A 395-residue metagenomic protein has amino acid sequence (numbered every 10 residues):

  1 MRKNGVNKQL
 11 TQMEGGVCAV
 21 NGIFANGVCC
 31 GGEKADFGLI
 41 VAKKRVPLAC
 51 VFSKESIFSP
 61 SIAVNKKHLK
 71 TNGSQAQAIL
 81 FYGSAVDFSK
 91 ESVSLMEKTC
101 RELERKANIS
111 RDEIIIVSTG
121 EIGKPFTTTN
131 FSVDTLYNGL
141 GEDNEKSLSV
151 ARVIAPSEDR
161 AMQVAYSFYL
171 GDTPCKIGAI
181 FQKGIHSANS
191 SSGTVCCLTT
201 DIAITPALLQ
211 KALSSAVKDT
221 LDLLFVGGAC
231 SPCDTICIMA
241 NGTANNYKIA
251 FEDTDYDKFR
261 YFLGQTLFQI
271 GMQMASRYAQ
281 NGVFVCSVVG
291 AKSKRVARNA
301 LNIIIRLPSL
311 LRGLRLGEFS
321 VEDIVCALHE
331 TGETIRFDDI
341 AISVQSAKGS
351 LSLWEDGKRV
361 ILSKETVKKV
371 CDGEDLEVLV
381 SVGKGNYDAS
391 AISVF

Functional and structural regions predicted by a protein language model:
R2-S94, K98-F395: A structural signal for small-residue-enriched, beta-sheet-centric alpha/beta enzyme cores and oligomeric scaffold folds
